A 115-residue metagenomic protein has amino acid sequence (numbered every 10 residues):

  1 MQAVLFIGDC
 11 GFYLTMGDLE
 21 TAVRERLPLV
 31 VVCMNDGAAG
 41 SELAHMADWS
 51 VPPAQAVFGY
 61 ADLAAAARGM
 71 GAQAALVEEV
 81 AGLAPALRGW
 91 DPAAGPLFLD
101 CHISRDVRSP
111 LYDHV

Functional and structural regions predicted by a protein language model:
M1-V115: Thiamine diphosphate
